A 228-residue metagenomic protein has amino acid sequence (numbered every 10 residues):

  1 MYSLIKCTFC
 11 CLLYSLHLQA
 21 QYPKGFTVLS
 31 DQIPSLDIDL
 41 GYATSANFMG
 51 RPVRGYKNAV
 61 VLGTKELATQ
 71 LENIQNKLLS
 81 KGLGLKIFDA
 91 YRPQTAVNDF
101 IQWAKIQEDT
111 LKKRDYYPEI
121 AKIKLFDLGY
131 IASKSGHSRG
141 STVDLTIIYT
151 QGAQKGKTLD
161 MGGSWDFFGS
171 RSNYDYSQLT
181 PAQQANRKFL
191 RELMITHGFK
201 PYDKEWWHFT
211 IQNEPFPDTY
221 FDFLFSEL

Functional and structural regions predicted by a protein language model:
M1-K24: Bacterial Sec-dependent N-terminal signal peptides
Q19-A90, Q94-D203, E214-L228: Extracytoplasmic cell-surface/polysaccharide-interacting catalytic and binding patches
F209: Conserved metal-phosphate-binding beta-hairpin within the catalytic cores of diverse ATP-dependent phosphoryl-transfer
